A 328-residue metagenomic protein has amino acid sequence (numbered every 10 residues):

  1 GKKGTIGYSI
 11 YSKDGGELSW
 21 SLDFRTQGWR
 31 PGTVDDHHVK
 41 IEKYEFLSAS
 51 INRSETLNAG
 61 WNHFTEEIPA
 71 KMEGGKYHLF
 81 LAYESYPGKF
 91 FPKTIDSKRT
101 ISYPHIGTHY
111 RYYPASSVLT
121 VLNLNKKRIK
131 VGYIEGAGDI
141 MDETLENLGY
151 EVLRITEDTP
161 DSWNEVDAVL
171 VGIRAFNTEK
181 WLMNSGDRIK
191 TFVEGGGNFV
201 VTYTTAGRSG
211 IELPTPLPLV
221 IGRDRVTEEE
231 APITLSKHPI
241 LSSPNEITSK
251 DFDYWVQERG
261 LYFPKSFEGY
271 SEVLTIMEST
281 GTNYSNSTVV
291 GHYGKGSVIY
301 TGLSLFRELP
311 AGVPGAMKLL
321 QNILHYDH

Functional and structural regions predicted by a protein language model:
K2-T5, S9-D14, Y103-L124, E268-E272 (+2 more regions): Extracellular ligand-binding/catalytic regions of CAZymes and related secreted enzymes and adhesion modules
K3-Y11, G15-E42, E67, Y77-E84 (+1 more regions): Beta-strand-rich binding/interaction modules
K13, T56-N58, P69-G75: Short, surface-exposed loop/turn segments at beta-strand-coil junctions that are enriched for proline with nearby
A49, N58-T65: Aromatic sugar-binding surface patches on proteins that engage polysaccharides or sugar-phosphate polymers
G60-W61, M72-R111: Terminal connector regions
T94-G172, T204, R225, R307 (+1 more regions): Aromatic-Pro/Gly-enriched surface loop or interdomain linker that acts as a lid/target-recognition segment
V171-D253, Q321: A glycine-rich, often tryptophan-bearing local segment used as a flexible ligand/cofactor-contacting loop or short
L219, R223-V313: Catalytic beta-strand/loop cores that center a nucleophilic Ser/Cys/Thr and support acyl-enzyme chemistry
